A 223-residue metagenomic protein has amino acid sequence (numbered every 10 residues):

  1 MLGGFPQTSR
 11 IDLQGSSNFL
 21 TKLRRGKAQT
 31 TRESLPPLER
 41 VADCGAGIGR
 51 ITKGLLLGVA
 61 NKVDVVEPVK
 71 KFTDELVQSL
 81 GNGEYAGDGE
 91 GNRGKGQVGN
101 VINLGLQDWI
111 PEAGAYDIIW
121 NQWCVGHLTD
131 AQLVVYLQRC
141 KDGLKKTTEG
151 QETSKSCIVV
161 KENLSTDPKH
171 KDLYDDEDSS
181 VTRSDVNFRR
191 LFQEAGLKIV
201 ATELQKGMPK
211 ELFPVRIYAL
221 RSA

Functional and structural regions predicted by a protein language model:
M1-G114, L128-K141, T148-A223: Class I (Rossmann-like) S-adenosyl-L-methionine-dependent methyltransferase catalytic domain, capturing the SAM-binding
W120: A conserved beta-strand element that flanks and buttresses the S-adenosyl-L-methionine
C124: Hydrophobic adenine-recognition pocket in adenosine-nucleotide-binding enzymes
